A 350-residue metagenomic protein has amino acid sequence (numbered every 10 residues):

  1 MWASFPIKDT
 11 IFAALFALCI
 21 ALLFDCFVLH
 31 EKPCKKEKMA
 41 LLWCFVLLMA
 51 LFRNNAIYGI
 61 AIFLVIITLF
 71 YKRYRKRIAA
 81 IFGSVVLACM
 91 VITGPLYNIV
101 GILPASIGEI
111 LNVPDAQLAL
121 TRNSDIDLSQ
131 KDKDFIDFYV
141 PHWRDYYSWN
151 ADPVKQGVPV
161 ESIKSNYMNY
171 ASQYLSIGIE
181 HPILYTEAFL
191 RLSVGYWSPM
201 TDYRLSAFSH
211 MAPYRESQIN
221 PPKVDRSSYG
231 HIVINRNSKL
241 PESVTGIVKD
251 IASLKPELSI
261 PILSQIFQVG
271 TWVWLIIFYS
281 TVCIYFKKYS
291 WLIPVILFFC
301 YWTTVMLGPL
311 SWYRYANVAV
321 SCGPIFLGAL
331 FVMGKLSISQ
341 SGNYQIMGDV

Functional and structural regions predicted by a protein language model:
S4-F12, F52: Short acidic/glycine- and proline-prone juxtamembrane loop motifs at membrane-interface regions of multi-pass membrane
A13, N54-F70, A79-G83: Transmembrane-embedded, aromatic-rich helix segments that form part of the hydrophobic channel/pocket engaging
C19-K38: Membrane-interface transmembrane helices that cradle and orient dolichyl/undecaprenyl
C34-M39, Y71-V86: Membrane-interfacial entry segments at the cytosolic side of transmembrane helices
K38-R53, L64-V65, G83-I92: Membrane-interface alpha helices of multi-pass inner-membrane proteins
M39-L42, V46, I81-S84, K288-V305: Transmembrane alpha-helix segments characteristic of polytopic inner-membrane glycan-assembly/cell-envelope
I99-P241: Membrane-proximal stem/loop segments at transmembrane-domain junctions that anchor or position
S253-K288: Hydrophobic, aromatic-rich transmembrane alpha-helices and their immediate juxtamembrane boundary segments
